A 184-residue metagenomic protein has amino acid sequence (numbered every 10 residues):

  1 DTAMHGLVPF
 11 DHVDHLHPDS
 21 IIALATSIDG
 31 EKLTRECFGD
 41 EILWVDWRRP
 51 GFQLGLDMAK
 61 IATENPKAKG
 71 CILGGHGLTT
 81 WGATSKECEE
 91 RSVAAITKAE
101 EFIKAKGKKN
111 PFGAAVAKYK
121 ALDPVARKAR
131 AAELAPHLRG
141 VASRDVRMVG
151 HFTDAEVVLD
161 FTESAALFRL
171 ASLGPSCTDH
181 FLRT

Functional and structural regions predicted by a protein language model:
D1-T184: Glycine-rich flexible loops
